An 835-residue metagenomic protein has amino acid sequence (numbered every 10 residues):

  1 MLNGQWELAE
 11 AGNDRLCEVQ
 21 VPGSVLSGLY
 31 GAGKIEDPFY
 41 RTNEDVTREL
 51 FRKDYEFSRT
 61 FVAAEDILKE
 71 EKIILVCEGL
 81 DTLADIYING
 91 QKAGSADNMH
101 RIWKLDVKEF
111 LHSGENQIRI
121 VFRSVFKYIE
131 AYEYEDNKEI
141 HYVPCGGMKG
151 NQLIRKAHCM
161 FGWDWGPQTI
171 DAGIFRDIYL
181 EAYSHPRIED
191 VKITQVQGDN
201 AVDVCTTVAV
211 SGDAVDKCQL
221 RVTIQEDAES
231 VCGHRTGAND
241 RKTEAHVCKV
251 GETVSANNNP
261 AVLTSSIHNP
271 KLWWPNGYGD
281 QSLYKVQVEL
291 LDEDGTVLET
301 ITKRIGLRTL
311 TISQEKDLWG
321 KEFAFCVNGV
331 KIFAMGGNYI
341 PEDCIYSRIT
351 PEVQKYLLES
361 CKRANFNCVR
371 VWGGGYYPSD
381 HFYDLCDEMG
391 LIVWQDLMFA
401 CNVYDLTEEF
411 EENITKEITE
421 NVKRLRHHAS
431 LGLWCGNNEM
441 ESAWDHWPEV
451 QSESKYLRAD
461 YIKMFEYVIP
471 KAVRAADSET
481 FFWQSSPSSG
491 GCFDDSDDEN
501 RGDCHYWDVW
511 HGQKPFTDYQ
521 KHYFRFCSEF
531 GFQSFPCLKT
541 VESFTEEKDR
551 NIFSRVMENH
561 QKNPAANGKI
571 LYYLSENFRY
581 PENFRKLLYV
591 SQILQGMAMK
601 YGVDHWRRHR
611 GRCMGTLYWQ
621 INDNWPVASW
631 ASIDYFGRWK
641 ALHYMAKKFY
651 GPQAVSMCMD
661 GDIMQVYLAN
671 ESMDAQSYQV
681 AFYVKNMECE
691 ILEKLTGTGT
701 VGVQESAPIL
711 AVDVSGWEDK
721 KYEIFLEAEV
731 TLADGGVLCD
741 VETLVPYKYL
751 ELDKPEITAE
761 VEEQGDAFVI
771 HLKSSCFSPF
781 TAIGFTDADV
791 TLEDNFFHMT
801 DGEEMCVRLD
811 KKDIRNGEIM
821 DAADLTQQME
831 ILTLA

Functional and structural regions predicted by a protein language model:
M1-C368, N500, R608-H609, C613 (+2 more regions): Secreted/periplasmic carbohydrate-active enzymes, especially glycoside hydrolases
E10-A11, I170-G173, W434, K471-R474 (+1 more regions): Substrate-binding clefts and catalytic carboxylate motifs of secreted carbohydrate-active enzymes
M99, D164-P167, W274-P275, N338-T350 (+5 more regions): The substrate-binding groove and active-site-proximal loops of carbohydrate-active enzymes, especially glycoside
D317-F323, S379-H381, K416-R424: Alpha-helical scaffolding within the catalytic cores of extracellular/periplasmic polymer-degrading hydrolases
I332, K362-V369, D387-W394, H427-L433 (+2 more regions): Loop/turn elements at helix/coil->beta-strand transitions in domains of secreted/extracellular proteins
M335-G337, V369-V371, V393-Q395, G436 (+2 more regions): Hydrophobic faces of well-ordered beta-strands that scaffold small-molecule active sites in alpha/beta enzyme cores
C368-E412, S496-Q513: Aromatic-lined substrate-binding rim segments of carbohydrate-active enzymes
E388, D405-F493, F636: Active-site neighborhood of glycoside hydrolase catalytic domains
